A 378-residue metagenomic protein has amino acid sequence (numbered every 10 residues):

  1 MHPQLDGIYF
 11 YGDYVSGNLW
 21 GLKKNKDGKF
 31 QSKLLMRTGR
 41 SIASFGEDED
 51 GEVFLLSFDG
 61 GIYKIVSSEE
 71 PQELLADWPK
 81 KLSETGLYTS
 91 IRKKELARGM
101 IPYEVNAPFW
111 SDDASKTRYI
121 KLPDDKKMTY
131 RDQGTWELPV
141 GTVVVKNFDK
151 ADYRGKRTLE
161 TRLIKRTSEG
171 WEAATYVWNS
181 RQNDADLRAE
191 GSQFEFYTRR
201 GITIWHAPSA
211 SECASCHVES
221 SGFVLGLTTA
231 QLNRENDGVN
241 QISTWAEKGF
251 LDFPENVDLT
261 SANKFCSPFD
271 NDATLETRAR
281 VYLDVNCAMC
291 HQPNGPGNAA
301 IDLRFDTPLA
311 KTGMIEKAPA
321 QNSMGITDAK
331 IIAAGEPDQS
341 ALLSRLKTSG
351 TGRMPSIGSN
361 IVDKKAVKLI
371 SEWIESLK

Functional and structural regions predicted by a protein language model:
M1-T142, D149, G155-E160: Sequence/structural signature of beta-propeller domains
S32, M36-A43, F54-L56, G60-Y63 (+2 more regions): Sequence context surrounding c-type heme c attachment/ligation sites in exported
T135-N147, C213, V218, Y282: Hydrophobic/aromatic-rich, well-ordered segments within soluble, folded domains that form packed cores
